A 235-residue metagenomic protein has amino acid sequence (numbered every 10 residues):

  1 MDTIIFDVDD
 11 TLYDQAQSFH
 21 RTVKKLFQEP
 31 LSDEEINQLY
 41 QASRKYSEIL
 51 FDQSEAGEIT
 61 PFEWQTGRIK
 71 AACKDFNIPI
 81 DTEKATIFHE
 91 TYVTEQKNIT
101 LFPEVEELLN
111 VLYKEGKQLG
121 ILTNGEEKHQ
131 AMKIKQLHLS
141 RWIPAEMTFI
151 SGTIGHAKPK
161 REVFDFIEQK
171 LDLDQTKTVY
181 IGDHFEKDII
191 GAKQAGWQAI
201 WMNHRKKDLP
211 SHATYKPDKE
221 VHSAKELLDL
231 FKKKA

Functional and structural regions predicted by a protein language model:
M1-F6, T11-K45, D75: Active-site neighborhood of HAD-like aspartate-dependent phosphohydrolases
M1-I4, S32, N110, E126-A235: Asp-based, Mg2+/Mn2+-dependent phosphohydrolase catalytic module
F19-K24, F62-K70, E127: An amphipathic alpha-helix signature
L31-Q41, D75-F88, R141-A145: Short, surface-exposed acidic
I49-E90: A metal-dependent, Asp-based hydrolase signature
I87-F88, Y92-N98, V105-L137, M147-S151: Substrate-recognition element of Asp-dependent hydrolases with the DxDx(T/V) motif
